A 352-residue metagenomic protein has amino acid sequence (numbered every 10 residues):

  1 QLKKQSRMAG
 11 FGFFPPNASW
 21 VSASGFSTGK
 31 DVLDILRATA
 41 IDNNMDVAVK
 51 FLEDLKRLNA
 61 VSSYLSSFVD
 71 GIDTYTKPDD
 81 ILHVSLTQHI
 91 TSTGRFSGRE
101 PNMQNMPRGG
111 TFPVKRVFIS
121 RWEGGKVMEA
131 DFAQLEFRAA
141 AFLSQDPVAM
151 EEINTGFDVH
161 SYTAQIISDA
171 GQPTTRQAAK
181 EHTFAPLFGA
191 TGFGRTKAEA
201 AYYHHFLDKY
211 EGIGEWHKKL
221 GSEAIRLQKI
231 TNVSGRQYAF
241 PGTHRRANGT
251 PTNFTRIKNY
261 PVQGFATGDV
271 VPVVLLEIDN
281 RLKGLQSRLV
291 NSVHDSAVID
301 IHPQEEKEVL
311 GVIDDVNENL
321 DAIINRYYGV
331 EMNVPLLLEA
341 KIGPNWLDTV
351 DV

Functional and structural regions predicted by a protein language model:
Q1-V352: Conserved catalytic core of nucleotide polymerization and phosphodiester-bond processing enzymes
